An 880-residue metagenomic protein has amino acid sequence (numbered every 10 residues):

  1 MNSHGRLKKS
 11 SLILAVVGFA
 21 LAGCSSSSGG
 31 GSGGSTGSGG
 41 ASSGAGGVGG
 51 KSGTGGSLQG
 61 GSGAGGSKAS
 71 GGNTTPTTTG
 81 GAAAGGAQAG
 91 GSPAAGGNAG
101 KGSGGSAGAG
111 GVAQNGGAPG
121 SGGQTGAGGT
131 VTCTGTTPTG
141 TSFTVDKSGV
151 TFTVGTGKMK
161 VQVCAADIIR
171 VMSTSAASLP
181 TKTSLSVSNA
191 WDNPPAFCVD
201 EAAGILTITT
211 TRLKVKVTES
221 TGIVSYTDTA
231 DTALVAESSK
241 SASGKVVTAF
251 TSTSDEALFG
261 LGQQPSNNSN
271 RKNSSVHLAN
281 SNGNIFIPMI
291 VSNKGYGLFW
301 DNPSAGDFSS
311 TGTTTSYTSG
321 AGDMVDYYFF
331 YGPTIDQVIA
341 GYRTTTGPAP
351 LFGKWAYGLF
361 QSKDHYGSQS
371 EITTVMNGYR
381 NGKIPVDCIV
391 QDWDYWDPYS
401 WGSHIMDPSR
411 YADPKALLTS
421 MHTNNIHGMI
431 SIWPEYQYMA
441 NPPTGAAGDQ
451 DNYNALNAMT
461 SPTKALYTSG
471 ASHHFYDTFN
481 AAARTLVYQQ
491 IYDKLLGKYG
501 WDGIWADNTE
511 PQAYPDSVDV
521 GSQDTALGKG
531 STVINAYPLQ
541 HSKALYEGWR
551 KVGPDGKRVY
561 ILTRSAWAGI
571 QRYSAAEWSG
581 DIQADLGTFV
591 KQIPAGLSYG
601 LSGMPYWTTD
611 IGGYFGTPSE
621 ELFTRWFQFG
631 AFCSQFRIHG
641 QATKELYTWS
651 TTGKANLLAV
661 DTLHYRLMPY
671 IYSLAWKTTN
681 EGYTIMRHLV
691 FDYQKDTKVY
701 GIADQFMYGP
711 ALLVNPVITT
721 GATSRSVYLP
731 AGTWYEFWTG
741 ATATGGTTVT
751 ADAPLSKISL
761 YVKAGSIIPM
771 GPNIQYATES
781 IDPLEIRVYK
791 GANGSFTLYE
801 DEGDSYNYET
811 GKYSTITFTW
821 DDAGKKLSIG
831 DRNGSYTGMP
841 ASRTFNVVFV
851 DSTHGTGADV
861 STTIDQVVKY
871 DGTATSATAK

Functional and structural regions predicted by a protein language model:
N2-I13: Bacterial N-terminal signal peptides that target proteins for export
F19-T132: Ser/Thr-rich, Pro/Gly/Ala-heavy low-complexity intrinsically disordered linkers and tails of secreted extracellular
C133-G140, Q162-L206, S243-V246: A low-complexity, Ser/Thr/Gly/Pro-enriched, surface-exposed linker/loop concept that marks segments flanking
V161, R212, M289, Y379 (+8 more regions): Conserved, mostly hydrophobic/aromatic
V161, V171, L206-V215, L712-P716 (+1 more regions): Short, well-ordered beta-strand segments enriched in hydrophobic/aromatic residues
V199-K354, K363-H365, Q369, M376-N381 (+1 more regions): Catalytic and substrate-binding clefts that recognize carbohydrates or anionic sugar/phosphate headgroups
A249, P385-L657, D692-Q694: Aromatic- and carboxylate-enriched substrate-binding clefts and catalytic-loop regions of carbohydrate-active enzymes
E547-P554, V559, A566-W578, K591-Q592 (+3 more regions): Catalytic core of carbohydrate-active enzymes
